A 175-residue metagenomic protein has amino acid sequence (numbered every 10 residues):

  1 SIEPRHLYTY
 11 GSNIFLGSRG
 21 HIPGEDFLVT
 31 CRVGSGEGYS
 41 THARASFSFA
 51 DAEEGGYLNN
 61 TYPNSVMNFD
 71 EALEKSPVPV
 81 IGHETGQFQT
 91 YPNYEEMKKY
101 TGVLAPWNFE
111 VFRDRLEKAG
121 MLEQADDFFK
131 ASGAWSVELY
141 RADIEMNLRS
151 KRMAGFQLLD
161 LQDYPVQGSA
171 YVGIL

Functional and structural regions predicted by a protein language model:
S1-E25: Active-site neighborhood of glycoside hydrolase catalytic domains
E3, H21, E25-F27, E37 (+2 more regions): Acidic side chains
R5-T9, D26-L28, V78-V80, A154-Q157: Beta-sheet entry/capping signal
Y10, C31, T41, G173-I174: Generic structural "secondary-structure junction" signal
S18, H42-A50: An acidic, glycine-rich "communication" segment
F27-A45: Acidic, His- and aromatic-enriched active-site or binding-groove loops in soluble protein domains that engage sugars
F49-L175: Substrate-binding clefts and catalytic carboxylate motifs of secreted carbohydrate-active enzymes
